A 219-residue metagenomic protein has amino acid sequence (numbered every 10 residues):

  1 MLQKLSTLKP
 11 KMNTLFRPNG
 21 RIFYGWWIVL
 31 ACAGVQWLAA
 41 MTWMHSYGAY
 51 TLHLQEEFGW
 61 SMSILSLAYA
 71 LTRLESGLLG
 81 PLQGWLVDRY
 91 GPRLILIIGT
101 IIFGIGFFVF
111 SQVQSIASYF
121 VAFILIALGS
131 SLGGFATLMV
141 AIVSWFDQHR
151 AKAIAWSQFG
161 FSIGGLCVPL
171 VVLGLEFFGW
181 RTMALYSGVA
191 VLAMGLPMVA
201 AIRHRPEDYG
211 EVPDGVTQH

Functional and structural regions predicted by a protein language model:
L2-V35, A40: Cytosolic juxtamembrane N-terminal segment immediately preceding the first transmembrane helix of multi-pass
Y24-M62, L79-Q83, V168: Extracytoplasmic
W37, G106, A117-G133: Hydrophobic core of transmembrane alpha-helices in multi-pass small-molecule transporters, especially MFS/SLC-type
G59, G91, Q112-A117, D147: Helix-breaking motifs and short loop linkers at transmembrane-helix boundaries and internal kinks in secondary membrane
L67-W85: Central cavity-lining transmembrane alpha-helices of secondary-active solute carriers, predominantly the Major
I101-Q114: C-terminal ends and interior cores of transmembrane alpha-helices in multi-pass membrane transporters/permeases
F123-F159: Cytoplasmic helix-loop-helix junction between adjacent transmembrane helices in 12-TM secondary transporters
W156, F161-E207: Helix-loop-helix hairpin linking two adjacent transmembrane segments in secondary transporters
